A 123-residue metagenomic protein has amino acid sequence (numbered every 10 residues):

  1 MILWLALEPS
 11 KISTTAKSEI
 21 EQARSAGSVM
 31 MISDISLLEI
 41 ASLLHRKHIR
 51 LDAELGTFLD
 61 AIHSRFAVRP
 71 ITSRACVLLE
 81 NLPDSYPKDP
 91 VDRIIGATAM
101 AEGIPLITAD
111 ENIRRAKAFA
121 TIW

Functional and structural regions predicted by a protein language model:
M1-I32, R46-D60, E102, N112 (+1 more regions): Short, well-structured N-terminal submotif of metal-dependent ribonuclease cores
I2, S36-L37, A75, I95 (+1 more regions): Alpha-helix capping/helix-boundary segments
I32-S33, I71: Short glycine/serine/threonine-enriched helix-capping/active-site loop that flanks the nucleotide-sugar donor pocket
I40: Phosphate/NTP-binding elements of NTP-utilizing enzymes
L43: Binuclear metal-dependent hydrolase catalytic cores
D52, R65-A109: Active-site neighborhoods of divalent-metal-dependent phosphate/nucleic-acid chemistry enzymes
R69-P70, T121-W123: Short acidic-hydrophobic, aromatic-tinged amphipathic segments that line or gate anion-handling sites
